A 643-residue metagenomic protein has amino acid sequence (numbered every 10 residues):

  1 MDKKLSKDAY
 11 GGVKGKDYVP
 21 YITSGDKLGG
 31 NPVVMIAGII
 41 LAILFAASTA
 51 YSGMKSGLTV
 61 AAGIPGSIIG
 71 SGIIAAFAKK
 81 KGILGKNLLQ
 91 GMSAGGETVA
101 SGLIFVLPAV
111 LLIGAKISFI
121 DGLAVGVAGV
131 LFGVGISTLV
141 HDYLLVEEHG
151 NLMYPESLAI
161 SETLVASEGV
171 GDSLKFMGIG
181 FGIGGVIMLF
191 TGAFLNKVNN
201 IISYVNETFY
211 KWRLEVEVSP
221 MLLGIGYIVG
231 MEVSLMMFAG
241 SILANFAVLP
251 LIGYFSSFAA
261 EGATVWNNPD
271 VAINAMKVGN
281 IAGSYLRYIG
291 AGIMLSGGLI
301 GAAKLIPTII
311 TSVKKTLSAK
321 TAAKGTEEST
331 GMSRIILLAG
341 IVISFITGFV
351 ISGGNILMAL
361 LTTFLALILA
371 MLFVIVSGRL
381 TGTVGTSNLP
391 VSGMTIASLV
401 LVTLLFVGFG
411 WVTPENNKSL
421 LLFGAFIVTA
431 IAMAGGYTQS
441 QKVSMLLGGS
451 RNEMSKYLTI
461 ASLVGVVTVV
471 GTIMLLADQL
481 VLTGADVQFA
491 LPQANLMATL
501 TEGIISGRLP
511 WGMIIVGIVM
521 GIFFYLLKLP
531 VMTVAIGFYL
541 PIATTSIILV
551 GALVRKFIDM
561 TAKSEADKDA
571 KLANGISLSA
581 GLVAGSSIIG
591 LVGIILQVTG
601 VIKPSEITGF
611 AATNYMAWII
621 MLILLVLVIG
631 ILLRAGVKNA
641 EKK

Functional and structural regions predicted by a protein language model:
M1-K643: Alpha-helical multipass membrane-protein architecture
